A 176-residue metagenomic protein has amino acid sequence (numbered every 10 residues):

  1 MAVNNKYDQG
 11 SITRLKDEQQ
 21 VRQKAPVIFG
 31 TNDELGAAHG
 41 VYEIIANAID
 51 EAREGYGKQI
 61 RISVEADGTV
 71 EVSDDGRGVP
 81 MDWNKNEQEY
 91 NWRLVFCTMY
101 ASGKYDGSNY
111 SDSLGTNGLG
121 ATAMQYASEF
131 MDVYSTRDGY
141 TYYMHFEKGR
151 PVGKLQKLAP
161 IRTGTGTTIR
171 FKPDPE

Functional and structural regions predicted by a protein language model:
M1-I45, I49, K85, R93-F96: Bergerat-fold GHKL ATPase/HATPase_c domain
A2-S11, A66-N91, S102-E176: GHKL-type ATPase core
K24, E43-I44, A48-E51, D75 (+3 more regions): Generic, well-ordered alpha-helical scaffold segments in large soluble proteins
V27-G30, E51, G78-V79, E176: Short strand->helix junction
I28, G55, S102-D106: Short secondary-structure junctions and interdomain/linker hinges
E34-I60, G120-A127: Conserved ATP-binding N-box helix of the HATPase_c
Q59-D67: Short beta-strand/loop element within the Bergerat-fold HATPase_c
